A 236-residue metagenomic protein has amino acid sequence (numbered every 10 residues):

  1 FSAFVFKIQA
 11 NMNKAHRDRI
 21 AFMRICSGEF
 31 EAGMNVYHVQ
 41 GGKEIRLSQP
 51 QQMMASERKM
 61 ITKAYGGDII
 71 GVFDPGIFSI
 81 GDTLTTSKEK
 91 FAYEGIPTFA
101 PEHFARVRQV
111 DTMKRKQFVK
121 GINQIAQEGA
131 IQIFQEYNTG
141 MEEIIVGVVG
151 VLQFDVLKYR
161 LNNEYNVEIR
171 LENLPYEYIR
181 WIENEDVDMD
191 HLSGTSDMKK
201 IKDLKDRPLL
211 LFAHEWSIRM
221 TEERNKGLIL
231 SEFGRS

Functional and structural regions predicted by a protein language model:
F1-A105, V119-K120, N138-T139, E143-I145 (+4 more regions): Conserved nucleotide-binding/hydrolysis modules and their immediate coupling elements across P-loop/ASCE NTPase motors
K14-A15, I131-Q132, R170, I218: Intrinsically disordered or highly flexible coil/loop and linker segments, enriched in small and charged/polar residues
G41-E44, K88-Y93, I125-A130, L161-R170: A common structural junction motif
A64, A105, Q132-D188, D197: Conserved structured catalytic cores and adjacent interaction surfaces of nucleotide-binding/hydrolyzing enzymes
M113-Q127: Short amphipathic alpha-helix segments
N166, R235-S236: Structural alpha-beta junctions
